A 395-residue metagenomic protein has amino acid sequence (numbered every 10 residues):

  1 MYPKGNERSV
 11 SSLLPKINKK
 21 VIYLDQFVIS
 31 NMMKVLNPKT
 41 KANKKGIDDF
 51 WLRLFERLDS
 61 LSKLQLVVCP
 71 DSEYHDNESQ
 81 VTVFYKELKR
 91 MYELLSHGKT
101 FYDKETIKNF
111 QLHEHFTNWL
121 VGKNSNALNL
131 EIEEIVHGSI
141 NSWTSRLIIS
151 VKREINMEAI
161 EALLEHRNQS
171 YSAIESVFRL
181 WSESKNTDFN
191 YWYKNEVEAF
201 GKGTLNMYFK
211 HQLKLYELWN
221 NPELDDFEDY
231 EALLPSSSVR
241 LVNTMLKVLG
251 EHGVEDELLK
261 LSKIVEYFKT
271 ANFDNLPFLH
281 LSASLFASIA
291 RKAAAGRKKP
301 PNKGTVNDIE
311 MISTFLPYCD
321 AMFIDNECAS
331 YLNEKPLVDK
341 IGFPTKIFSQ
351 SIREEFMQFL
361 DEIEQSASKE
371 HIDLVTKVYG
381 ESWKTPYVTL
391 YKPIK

Functional and structural regions predicted by a protein language model:
M1-G46, I140-N141, Y191-P235, V239 (+2 more regions): Metal-dependent nucleic-acid phosphoesterase active-site entry motif
M1-K16, D25, V68, L94 (+2 more regions): Generic extreme N-terminal start-of-chain segments
N6-E7, M33-V35, N141, S145-Q169 (+2 more regions): Acidic, PIN/NYN-like endoribonuclease modules and their adjacent C-terminal/linker elements
S12-K34, P38-K45, D49-E56, L259-E370: Secondary-structure-rich domain cores
I22, N43-N129, E133: An N-terminal, globular interaction/scaffold subdomain
Q65-L66, G253, C319: Glycine-centered loop/turn motif at secondary-structure junctions
G98-H252: Non-catalytic, alpha-helical, charged scaffold/linker segments that couple or flank catalytic or architectural cores
H211-P300: Helix-hairpin-helix/helix-loop-helix acidic hairpins
